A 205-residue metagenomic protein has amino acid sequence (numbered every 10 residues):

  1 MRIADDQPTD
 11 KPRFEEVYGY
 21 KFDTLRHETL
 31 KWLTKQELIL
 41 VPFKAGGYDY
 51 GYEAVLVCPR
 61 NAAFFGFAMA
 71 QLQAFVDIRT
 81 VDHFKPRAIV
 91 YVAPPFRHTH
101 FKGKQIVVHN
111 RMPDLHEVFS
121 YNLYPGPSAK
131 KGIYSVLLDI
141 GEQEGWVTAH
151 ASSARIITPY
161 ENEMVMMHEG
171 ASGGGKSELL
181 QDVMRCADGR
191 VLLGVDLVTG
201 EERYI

Functional and structural regions predicted by a protein language model:
M1-K131, I140: Long, basic/Gly/Ser/Thr-rich N-terminal segments that mediate initial subcellular attachment or targeting
T24, S128-G132, G174-D182: Generic recognition of stable, solvent-exposed alpha-helical segments in well-folded globular domains
W32, V136-I140, A154, D182-R190: Generic, well-ordered alpha-helical scaffold segments in large soluble proteins
L38-K44, M167, L179, I205: A structural signal for short, well-ordered beta-strand segments and their strand-loop junctions that often border
A45, N122-P125, S153-Y160, G170-S172 (+1 more regions): Short, flexible loop/turn elements at secondary-structure junctions
G126-P159: N-terminal pre-Walker A segment at the start of P-loop NTPase domains
P159-G194: Glycine-rich phosphate-binding P-loop
G189-I205: Short beta-strand-centered segment that lines the nucleotide-binding/catalytic pocket of NTP-utilizing
